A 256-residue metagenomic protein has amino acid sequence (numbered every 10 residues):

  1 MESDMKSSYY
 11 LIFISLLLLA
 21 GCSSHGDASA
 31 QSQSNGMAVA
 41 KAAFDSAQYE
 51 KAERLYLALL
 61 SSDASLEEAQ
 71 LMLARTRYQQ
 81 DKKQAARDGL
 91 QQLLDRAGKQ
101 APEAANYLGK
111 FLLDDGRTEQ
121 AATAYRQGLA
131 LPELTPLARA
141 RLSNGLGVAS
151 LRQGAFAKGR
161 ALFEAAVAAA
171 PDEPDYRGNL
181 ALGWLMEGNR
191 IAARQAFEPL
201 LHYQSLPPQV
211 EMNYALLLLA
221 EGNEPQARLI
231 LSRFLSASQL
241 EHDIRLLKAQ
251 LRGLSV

Functional and structural regions predicted by a protein language model:
C22-V39: Bacterial Sec signal peptide processing site at the extreme N-terminus
S32-Q33, E67-E68, Q100-E103, P136-A140 (+4 more regions): Helix-start (N-cap) detector for alpha-helical repeat units in TPR-like alpha-solenoids, especially tetratricopeptide
M72, N106-Y107, R141-G145, N179 (+2 more regions): Canonical tetratricopeptide repeat
Y203-V256: Terminal, low-structured helical/coil segments at or just beyond the last alpha-helical repeat
